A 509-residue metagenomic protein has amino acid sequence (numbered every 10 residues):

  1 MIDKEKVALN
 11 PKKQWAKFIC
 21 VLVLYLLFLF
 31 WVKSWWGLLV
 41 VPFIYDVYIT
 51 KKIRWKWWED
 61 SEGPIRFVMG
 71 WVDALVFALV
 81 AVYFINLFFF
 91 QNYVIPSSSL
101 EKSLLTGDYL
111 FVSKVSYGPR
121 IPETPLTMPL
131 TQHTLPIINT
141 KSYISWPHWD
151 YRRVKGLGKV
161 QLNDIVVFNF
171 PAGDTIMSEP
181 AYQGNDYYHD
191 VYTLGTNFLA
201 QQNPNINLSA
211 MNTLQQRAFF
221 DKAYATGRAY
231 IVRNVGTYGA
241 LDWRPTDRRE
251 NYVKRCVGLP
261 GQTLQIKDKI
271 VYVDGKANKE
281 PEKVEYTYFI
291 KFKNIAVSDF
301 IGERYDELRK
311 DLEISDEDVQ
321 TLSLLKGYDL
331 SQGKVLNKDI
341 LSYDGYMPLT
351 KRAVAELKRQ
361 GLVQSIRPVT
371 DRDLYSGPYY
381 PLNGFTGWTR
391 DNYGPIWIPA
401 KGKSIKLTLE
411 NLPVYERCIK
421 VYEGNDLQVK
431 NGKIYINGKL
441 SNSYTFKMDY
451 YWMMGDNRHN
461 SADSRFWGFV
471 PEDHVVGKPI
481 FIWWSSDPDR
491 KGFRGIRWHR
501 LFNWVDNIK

Functional and structural regions predicted by a protein language model:
M1-K509: Extended hydrophobic leader/signal-anchor segments used for secretion and membrane insertion
